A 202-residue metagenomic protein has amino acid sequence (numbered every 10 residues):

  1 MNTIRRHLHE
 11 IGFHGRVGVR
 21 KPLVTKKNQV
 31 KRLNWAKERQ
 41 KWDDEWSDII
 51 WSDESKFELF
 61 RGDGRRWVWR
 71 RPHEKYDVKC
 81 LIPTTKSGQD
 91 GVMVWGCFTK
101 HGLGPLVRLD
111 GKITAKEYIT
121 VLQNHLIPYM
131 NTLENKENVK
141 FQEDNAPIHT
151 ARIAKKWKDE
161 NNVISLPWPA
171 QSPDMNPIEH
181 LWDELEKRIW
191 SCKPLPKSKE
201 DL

Functional and structural regions predicted by a protein language model:
M1-R32, S47-D48, S52-V68: Conserved short alpha-helical interface segments
T3, E117-V121, H125, I153 (+3 more regions): Acidic, Ser/Thr-rich intrinsically disordered and amphipathic helical segments
N34-D48, M130-N135: A short acidic-Thr-Gly-centered motif at the start of a beta-strand
E45-S52, I178-L202: C-terminal anion-handling pockets and recognition modules
S52-E54, N135-H149, S172-N176: Acidic/histidine-rich, metal-coordinating catalytic segments
V68-E137: Electropositive, glycine- and tryptophan-enriched low-complexity nucleic-acid-binding patches
A146-M175, E179, P196: Helix-centered, glycine/charged polyanion-binding patches within enzymatic domains that contact phosphate-containing
